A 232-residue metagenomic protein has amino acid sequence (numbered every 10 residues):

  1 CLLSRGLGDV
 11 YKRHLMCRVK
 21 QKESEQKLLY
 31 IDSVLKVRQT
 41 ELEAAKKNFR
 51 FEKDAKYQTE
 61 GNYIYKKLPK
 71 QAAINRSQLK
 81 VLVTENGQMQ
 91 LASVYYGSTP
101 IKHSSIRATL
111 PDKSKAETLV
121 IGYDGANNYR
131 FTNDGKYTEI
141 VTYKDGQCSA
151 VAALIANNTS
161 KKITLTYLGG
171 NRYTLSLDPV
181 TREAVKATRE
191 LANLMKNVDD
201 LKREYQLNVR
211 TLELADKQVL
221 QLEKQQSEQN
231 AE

Functional and structural regions predicted by a protein language model:
C1-H14: Single conserved hydrophobic/aromatic residue that forms the stacking wall/gate of nucleotide- or nucleobase-binding
E41-G87, V219: Solvent-exposed, flexible loop/coil segments flanking beta-strands in beta-rich domains
S77-I106: Short, surface-exposed binding/anchoring microloops in extracellular/periplasmic proteins
I101-D124: Extended low-complexity, serine/threonine- and proline-enriched intrinsically disordered segments
I101-S104, A156-K162: A short, compositionally biased
T118, Y123-A153, S160-E232: Internal interaction segment
